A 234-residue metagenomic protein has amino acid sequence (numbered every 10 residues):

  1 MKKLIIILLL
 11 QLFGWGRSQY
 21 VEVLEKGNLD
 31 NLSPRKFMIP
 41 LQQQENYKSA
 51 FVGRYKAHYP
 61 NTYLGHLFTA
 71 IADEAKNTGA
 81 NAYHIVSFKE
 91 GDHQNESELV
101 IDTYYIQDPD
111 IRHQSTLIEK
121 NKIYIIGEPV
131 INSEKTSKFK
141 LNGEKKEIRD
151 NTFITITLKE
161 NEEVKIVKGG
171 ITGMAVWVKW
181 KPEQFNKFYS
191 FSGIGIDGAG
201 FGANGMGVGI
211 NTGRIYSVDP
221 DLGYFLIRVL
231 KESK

Functional and structural regions predicted by a protein language model:
K3-L12: Sec-dependent N-terminal signal peptides
G14-S18: Boundary at the C-terminal end of the N-terminal hydrophobic targeting segment
Q19-Y55: Compositionally biased P/S/T/G-rich terminal and signal peptide-adjacent segments that lie outside catalytic cores
Q44, T62-L64, E90-Q114: Short acidic, glycine/proline-enriched helix-loop-strand junctions
Y47-H93: Short, well-ordered alpha-helical segments
E74, V164-K165: A generic secondary-structure signal
P109-D150, K168-K234: Short loop/turn and low-complexity linker motifs enriched in small/turn-promoting residues
T155-E163: Short Pro-Gly-centered beta-turn/loop motif in secreted/extracellular proteins
